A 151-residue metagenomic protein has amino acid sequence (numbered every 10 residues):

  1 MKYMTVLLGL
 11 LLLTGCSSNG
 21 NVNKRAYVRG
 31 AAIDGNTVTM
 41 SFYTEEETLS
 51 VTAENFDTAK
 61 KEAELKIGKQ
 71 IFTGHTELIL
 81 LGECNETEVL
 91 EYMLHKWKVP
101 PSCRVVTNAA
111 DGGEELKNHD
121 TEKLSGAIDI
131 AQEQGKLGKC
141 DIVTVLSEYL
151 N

Functional and structural regions predicted by a protein language model:
K2-G9, L13-N151: Membrane-proximal alpha-helical signals and transmembrane carboxylates
